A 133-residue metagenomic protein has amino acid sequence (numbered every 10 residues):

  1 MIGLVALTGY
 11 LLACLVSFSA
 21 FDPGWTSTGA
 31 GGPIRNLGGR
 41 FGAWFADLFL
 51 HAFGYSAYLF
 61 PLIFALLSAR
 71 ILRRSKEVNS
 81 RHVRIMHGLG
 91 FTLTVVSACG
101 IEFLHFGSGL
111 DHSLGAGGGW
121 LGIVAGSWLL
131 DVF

Functional and structural regions predicted by a protein language model:
M1-F133: Alpha-helical transmembrane segments used as membrane anchors
